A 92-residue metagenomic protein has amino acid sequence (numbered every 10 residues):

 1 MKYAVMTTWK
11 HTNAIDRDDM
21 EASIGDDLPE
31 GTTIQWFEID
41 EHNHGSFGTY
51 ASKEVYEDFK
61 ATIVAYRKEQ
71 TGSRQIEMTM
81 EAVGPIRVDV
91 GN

Functional and structural regions predicted by a protein language model:
M1-F47, A51-N92: Short S/T/G/P-rich N-terminal loop/turn motif that feeds into the first structured element of a domain
